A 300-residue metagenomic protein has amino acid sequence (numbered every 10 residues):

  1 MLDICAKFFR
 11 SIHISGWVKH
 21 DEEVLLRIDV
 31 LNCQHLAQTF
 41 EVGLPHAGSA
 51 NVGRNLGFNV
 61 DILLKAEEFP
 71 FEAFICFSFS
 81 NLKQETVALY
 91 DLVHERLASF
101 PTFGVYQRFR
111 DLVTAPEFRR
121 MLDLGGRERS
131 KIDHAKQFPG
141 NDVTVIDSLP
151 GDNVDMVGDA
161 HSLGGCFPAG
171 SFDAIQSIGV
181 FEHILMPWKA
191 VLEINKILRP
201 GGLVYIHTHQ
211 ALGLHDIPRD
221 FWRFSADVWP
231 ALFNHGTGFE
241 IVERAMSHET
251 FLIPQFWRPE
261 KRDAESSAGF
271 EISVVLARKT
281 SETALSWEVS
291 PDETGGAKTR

Functional and structural regions predicted by a protein language model:
M1-F8: Short, compositionally biased P/S/T/A/G/V-rich stretches that sit at domain boundaries
F8, S15-H20, F40, V52-N59 (+3 more regions): Conserved N-terminal segment of class I S-adenosyl-L-methionine
G16-E22, G43-I62, L185-R199, L203-R300: S-adenosyl-L-methionine-dependent methyltransferase catalytic module, highlighting the catalytic core
V24-I28: Beta-strand acidic-aromatic groove motif in beta-rich domains, primarily in extracellular
D29-Q38, S80-L82: Change "in extracellular beta-sheet-rich domains … of secreted and cell-surface proteins" to "in beta-sheet-rich domains
V30, C76-F79, V274-K279: Short beta-strand element of the conserved SAM-dependent methyltransferase core
D123, S177, I206: Redox-cofactor binding/interface segments in oxidoreductases and associated redox assembly factors
A174-V180: A short beta-strand submotif of the Rossmann-like class I SAM-dependent methyltransferase core that lines
